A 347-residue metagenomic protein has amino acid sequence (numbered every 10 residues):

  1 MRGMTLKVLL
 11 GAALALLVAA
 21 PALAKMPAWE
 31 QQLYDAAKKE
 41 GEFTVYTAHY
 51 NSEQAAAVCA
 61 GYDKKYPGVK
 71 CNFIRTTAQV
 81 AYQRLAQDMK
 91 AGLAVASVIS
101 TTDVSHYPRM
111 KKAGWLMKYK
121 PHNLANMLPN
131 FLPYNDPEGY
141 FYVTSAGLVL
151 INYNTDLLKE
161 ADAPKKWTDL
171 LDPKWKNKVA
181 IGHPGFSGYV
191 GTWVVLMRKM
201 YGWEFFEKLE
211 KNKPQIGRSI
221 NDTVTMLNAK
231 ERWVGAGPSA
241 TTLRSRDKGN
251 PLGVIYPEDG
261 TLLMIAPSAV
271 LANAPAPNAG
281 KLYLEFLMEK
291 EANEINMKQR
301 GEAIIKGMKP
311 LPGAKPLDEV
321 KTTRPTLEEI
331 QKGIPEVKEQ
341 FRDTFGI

Functional and structural regions predicted by a protein language model:
V18-A24: Sec/Tat signal peptide C-region and signal peptidase I cleavage site
K25-E30, K38-A57, S239: Extracytoplasmic "Venus flytrap"
Y46-A60, N72-A86, A94-E231: Extracytoplasmic ligand-binding site segments that recognize negatively charged/polar headgroups
S105-R109, W233-P251: A ligand-binding cleft/hinge motif common to bilobed small-molecule-binding domains
G147, E207-E210, I216-G217, K248-A274: Periplasmic-binding protein-like
N152-L157, V194-V195, M264-A276, I295-N296: A bilobed periplasmic-binding-protein/Venus flytrap-type ligand-binding module shared by bacterial periplasmic
K174-G185, L287-P310: Periplasmic-binding protein-like
A292, P310-I347: Extracellular/periplasmic bilobal clamshell ligand-binding domains
